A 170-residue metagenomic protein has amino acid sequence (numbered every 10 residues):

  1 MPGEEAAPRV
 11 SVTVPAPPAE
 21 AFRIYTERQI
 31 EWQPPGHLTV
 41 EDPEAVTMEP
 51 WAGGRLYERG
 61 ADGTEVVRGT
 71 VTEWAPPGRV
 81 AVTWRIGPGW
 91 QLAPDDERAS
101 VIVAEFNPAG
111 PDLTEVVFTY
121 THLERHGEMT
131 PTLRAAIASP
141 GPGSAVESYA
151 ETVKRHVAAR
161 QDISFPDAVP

Functional and structural regions predicted by a protein language model:
M1-T47, P170: Hydrophobic ligand-binding cavity/cleft-lining segments
E5-T13, P43, R55, V66 (+3 more regions): Intrinsic-disorder/low-complexity, polar/charged segments enriched in Ser/Thr/Lys/Arg/Asp/Glu/Gln
A21-Y25, L56, V71, V82 (+3 more regions): Hydrophobic pocket/interface hotspot
Y25, W32, A45, W74 (+3 more regions): Tryptophan-centric aromatic hotspots in well-structured domains and transmembrane helices
T26-E27, P76, K154-A159: Residues at helix-coil transition
R28, P88, H122-H126: Feature marks short, surface-exposed loop/turn motifs that line or immediately flank catalytic pockets and channel
L38, V46-T47, D62-L113, T121: Hydrophobic-ligand binding "helix-grip"
H122-P170: A conserved amphipathic terminal alpha-helix motif
